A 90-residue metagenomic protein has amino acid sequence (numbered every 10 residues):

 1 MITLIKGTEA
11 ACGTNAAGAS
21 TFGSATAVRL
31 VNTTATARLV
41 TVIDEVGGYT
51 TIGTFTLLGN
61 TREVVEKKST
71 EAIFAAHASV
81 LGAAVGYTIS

Functional and structural regions predicted by a protein language model:
M1-S90: Surface-exposed, low-hydrophobicity beta-strand/loop segments enriched in small/polar/acidic residues
